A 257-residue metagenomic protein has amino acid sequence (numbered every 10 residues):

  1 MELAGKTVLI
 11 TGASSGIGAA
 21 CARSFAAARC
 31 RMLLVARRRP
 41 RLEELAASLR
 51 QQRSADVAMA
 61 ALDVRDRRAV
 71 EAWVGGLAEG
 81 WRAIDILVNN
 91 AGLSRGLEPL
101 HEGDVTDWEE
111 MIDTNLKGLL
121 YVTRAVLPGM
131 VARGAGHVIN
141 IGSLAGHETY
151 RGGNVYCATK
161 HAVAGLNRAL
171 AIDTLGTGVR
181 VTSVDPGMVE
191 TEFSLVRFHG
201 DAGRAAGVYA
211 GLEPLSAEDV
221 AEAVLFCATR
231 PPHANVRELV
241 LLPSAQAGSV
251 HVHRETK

Functional and structural regions predicted by a protein language model:
S14-S15: Conserved glycine-rich cofactor-binding loop
C30-L45: Conserved glycine-rich Rossmann-like NAD(P)H-binding loop of the short-chain dehydrogenase/reductase
R39-P40, A61-A72, V105: The beta1-alpha1 cofactor-binding region of Rossmann-like NAD(H)/NADP(H)-dependent oxidoreductases
E98-L100, D107-I112: Substrate-binding pocket helix/loop in short-chain dehydrogenase/reductase
T123, T159: Active-site helix of classical SDR
S143: Residue(s) in the substrate-gating loop at a strand-loop-helix junction that position the organic substrate next
S183-V184, G203-V250: C-terminal helical subdomain
